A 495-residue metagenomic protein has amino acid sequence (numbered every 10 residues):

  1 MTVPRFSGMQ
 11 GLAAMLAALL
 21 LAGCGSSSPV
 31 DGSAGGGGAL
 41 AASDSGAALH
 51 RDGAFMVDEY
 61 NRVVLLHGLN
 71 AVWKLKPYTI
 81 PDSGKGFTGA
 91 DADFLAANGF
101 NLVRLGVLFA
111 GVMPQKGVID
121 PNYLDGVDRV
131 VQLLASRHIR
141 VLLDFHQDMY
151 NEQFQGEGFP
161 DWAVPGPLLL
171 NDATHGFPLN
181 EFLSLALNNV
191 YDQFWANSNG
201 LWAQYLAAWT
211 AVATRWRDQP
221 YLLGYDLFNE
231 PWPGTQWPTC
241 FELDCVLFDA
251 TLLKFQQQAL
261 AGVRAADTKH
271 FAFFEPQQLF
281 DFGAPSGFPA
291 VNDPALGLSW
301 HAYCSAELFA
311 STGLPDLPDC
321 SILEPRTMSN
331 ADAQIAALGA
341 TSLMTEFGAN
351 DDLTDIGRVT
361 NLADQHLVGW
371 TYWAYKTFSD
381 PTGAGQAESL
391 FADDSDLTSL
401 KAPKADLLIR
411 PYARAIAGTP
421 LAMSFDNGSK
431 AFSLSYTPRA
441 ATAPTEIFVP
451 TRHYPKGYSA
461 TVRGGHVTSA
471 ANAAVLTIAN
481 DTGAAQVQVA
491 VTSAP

Functional and structural regions predicted by a protein language model:
M1-A13: Bacterial N-terminal signal peptides that target proteins for export
L20-G23: C-terminal motif of bacterial Sec signal peptides marking the signal peptidase cleavage site
G25-S28: Bacterial signal peptide processing site
D44-L66, N70-F271, P276-P285: Active-site mouth of glycoside hydrolases
A90, T235-N350, D355, N361-D364 (+1 more regions): Glycoside hydrolase catalytic-domain groove-lining segments
F182, S299, D352-R452, A460-T461 (+1 more regions): Aromatic-rich peripheral "rim/lid" segments of glycoside hydrolase catalytic domains that contact and position glycan
T461-V467: Change "in extracellular beta-sheet-rich domains … of secreted and cell-surface proteins" to "in beta-sheet-rich domains
L476-P495: Surface-exposed interaction regions enriched in Ser/Thr/Asp/Glu that occur as long low-complexity tracts or repetitive
